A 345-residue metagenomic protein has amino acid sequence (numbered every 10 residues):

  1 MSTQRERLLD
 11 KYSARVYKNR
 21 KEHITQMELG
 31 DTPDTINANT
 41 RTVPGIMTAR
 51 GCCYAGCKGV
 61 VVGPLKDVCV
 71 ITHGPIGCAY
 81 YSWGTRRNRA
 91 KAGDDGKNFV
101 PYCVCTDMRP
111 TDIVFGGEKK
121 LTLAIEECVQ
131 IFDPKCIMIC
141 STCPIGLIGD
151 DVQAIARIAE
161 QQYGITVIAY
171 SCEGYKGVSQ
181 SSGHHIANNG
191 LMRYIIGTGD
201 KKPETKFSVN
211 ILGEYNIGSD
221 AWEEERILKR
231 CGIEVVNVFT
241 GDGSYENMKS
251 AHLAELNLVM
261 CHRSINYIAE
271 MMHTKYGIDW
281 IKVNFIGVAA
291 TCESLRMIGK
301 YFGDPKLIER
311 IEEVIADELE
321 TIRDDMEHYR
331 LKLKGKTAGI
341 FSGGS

Functional and structural regions predicted by a protein language model:
M1-S345: An N-terminal assembly and electron-transfer interface module characteristic of large anaerobic redox and radical
